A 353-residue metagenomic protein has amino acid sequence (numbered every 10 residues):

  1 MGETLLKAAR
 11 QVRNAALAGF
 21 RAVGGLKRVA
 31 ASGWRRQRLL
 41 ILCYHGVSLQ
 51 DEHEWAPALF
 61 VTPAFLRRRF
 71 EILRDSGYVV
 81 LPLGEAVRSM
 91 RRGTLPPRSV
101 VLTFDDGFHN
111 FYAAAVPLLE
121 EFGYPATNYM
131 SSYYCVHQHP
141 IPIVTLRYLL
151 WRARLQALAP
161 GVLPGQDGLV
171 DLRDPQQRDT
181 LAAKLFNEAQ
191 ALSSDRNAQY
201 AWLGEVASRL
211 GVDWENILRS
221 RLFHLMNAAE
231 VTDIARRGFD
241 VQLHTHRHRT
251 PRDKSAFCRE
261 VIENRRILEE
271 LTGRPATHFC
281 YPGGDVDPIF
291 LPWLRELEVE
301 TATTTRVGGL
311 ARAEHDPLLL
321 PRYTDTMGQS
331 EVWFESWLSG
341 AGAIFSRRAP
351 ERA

Functional and structural regions predicted by a protein language model:
G2-T103, N110-Y112, I141-R154, L158-D171 (+3 more regions): C-terminal active-site subregion of NodB/CE4 polysaccharide deacetylases
L6, S32-R36, H139-R237: Extended, charge-rich helix/loop segments that form flexible, surface "patches" used to engage negatively charged
D75, L95-P96, F108, V116-Y129 (+4 more regions): CE4/NodB-like, metal-dependent polysaccharide N-deacetylase domain that modifies extracellular/periplasmic N-acetylated
F104-D106, I217-R221, Y281: Short, flexible loop segments at the rims of nucleotide/cofactor-binding pockets, characterized by
S132-C135: Short beta-alpha junction loops
